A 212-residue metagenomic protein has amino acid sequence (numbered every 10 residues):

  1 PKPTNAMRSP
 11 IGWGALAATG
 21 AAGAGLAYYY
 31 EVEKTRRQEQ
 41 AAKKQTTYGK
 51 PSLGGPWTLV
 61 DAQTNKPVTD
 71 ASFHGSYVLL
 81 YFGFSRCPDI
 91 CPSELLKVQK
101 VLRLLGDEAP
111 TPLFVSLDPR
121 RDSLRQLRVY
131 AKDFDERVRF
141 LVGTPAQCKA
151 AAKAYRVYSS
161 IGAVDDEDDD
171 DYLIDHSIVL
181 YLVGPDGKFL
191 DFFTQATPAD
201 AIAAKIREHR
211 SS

Functional and structural regions predicted by a protein language model:
K2-T58: N-terminal targeting signals for export/organelle localization
S52-L53, Y77, D175-S177: Short, small/polar residue-rich loop motifs at catalytic or cofactor-binding pockets
W57-V78, L102-L105: A short beta-strand-turn-helix
V68-E94, V98: Short active-site neighborhood of thiol/selenol oxidoreductases, capturing the structured segment around
L79-L80, P112, L180: Hydrophobic beta-strand anchors of alpha/beta hydrolase catalytic cores
S93-A151: Structural microenvironment flanking redox-active thiols in thiol-disulfide oxidoreductases
Q147-K205: Thiol/disulfide oxidoreductase modules built on the thioredoxin-like
I206-S211: Short, hydrophobic alpha-helical segments
